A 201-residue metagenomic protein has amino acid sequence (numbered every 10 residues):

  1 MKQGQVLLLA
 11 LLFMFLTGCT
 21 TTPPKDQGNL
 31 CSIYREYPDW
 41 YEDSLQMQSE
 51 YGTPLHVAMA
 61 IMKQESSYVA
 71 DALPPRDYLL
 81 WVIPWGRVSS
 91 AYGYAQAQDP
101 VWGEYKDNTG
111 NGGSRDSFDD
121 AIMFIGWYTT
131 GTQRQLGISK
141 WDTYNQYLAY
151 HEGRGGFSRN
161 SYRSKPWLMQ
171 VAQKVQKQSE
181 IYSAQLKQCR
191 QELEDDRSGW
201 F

Functional and structural regions predicted by a protein language model:
M1-L7: Bacterial N-terminal signal peptides that target proteins for export
F15-G18: C-terminal motif of bacterial Sec signal peptides marking the signal peptidase cleavage site
T20-L79, Q133-L136, L186: Export/targeting segments at the very N-terminus of extracytoplasmic proteins
G28-Y34, S44-Y51, P84-Y92, D107-D119 (+2 more regions): Second-shell loop/turn segments in exported
A72-E104, Y147-A149, W167: Short, surface-exposed glycine/acidic/tryptophan-bearing loops
P84-V88, W141-L193: Catalytic and substrate-binding regions of cell-wall glycan-acting enzymes that process beta-1,4-linked
Y94-N145, A149-F157, V175-Q176: Alpha-helical segment that forms one wall of the substrate-binding/catalytic cleft in peptidoglycan-active domains
Q191-F201: Low-complexity, Gly/Ser/Thr/Pro-rich intrinsically disordered linker/tail segments
